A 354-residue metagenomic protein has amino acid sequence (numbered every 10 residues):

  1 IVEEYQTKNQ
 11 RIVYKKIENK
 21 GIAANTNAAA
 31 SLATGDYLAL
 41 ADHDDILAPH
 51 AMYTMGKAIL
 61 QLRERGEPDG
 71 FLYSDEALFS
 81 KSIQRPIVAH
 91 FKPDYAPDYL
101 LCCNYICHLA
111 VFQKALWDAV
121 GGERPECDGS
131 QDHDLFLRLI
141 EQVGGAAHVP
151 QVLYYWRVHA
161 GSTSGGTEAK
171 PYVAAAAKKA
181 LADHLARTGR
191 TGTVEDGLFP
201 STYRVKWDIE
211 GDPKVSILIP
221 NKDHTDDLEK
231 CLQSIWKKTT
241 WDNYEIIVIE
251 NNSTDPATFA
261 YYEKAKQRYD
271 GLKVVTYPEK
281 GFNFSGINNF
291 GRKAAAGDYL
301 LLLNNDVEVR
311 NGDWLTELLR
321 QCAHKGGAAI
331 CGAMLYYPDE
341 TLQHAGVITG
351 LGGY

Functional and structural regions predicted by a protein language model:
I1-K16, W236-Y277: Acidic donor-binding segment of Leloir-type glycosyltransferases
I17-A33, P278-A295: Glycine-rich, basic loop-to-helix element that forms the pyrophosphate-binding segment of sugar-nucleotide handling
L38, L300: Short aromatic/hydrophobic "clamp" motif used to bind/position activated sugar donors
H50-P86, V307-G353: Conserved donor NDP-sugar-binding/catalytic core segment of glycosyltransferases
D118-L137, Y172, E308: Donor nucleotide-sugar recognition loop
P125-C127, L137-Y155, K179-G197: Catalytic donor-sugar/metal-binding loop of nucleotide-sugar-dependent glycosyltransferases
P150-E168, G197-Y203, Y336: Active-site donor/metal-binding and catalytic loop motifs of nucleotide-sugar-dependent glycosylation enzymes
A186-K237: N-proximal low-complexity "stem/linker" segments adjacent to membrane-targeting elements
